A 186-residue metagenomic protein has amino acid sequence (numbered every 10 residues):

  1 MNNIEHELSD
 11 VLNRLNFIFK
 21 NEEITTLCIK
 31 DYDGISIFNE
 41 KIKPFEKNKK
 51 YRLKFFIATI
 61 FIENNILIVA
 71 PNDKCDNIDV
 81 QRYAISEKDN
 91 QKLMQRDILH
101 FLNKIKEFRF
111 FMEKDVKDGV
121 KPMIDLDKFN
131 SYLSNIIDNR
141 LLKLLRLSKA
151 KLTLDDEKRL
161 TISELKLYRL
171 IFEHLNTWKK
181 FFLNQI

Functional and structural regions predicted by a protein language model:
M1-F38: N-terminal, Lys/Arg-enriched amphipathic/low-complexity engagement segments that precede the first folded domain
N2-N16, K74-I186: Charge/polar-rich, low-complexity and marginally structured segments
K20-E22, K47, N90-L93: Short N-terminal secondary-structure initiator segments
T26-C28, L53, V69, I105 (+1 more regions): Generic structural hydrophobic/aromatic packing signal, biased to beta-strands
D31-K74: Compact, well-ordered interaction domains used in eukaryotic information-processing assemblies
